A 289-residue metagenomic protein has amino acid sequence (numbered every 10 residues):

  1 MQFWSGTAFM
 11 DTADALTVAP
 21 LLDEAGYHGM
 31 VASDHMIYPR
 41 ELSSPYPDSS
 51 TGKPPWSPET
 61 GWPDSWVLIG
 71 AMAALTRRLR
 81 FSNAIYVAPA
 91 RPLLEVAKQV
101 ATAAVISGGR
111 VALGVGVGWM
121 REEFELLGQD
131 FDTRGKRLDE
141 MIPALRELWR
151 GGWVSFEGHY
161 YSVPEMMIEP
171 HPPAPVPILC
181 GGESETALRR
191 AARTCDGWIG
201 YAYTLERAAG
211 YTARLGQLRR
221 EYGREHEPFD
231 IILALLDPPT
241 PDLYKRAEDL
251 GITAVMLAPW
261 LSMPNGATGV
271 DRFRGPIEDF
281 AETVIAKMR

Functional and structural regions predicted by a protein language model:
M1-R289: Active-site-adjacent structural elements that line small-molecule/cofactor binding pockets in enzymes
